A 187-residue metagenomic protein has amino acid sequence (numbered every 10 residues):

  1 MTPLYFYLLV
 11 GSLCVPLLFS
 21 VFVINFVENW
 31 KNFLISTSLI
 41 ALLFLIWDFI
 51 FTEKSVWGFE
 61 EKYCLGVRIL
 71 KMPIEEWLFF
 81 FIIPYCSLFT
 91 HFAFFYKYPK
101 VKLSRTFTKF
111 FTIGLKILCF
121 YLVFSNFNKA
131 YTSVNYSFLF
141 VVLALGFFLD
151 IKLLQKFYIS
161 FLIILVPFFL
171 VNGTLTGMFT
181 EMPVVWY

Functional and structural regions predicted by a protein language model:
M1-Y187: Aromatic-rich, lipid-facing transmembrane alpha helices and their immediate juxtamembrane interface loops in integral
